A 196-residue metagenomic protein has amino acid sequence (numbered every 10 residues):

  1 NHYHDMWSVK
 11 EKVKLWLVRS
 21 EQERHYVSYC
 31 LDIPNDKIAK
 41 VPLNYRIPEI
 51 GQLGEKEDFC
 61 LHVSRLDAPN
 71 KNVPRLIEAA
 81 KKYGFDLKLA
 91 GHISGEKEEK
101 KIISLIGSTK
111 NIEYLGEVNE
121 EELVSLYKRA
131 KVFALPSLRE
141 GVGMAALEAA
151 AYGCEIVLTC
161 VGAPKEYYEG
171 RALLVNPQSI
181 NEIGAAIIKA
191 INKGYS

Functional and structural regions predicted by a protein language model:
H2-W16: Membrane-proximal helix-turn-helix segments that form the acceptor-binding/catalytic region of lipid-linked
V9-K12, R24-Y45: Helix-loop-beta element that forms the nucleotide-linked donor phosphate-binding surface in glycosyltransferases
Q52-K71, I77-G84, K88: Conserved donor-binding/catalytic core segment of Leloir-type glycosyltransferases
K100-E121: Nucleotide-activated donor-binding/catalytic signature segment of Leloir-type glycosyltransferases, i.e., the conserved
E117-V118, S125-A130: Short alpha-helical donor nucleotide-sugar binding micro-motif in glycosyltransferases
L138: Aromatic "clamp/platform" in nucleotide-sugar-dependent glycosyltransferases that forms part of the donor/acceptor
E155-L158: Short hydrophobic beta-strand element within catalytic cores of glycosyltransferases and related nucleotide-activated
A172-I180, K189-Y195: Conserved acidic donor-binding segment of nucleotide-sugar-dependent glycosyltransferases
